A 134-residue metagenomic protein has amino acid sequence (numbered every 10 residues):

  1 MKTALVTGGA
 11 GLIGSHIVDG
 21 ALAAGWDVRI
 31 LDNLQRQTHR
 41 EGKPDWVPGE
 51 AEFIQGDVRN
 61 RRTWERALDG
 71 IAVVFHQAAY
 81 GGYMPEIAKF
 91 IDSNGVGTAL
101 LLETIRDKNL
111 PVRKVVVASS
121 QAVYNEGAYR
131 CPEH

Functional and structural regions predicted by a protein language model:
M1-H134: N-terminal Rossmann-like NAD(P)+-binding domain of SDR-like oxidoreductases, especially those catalyzing
